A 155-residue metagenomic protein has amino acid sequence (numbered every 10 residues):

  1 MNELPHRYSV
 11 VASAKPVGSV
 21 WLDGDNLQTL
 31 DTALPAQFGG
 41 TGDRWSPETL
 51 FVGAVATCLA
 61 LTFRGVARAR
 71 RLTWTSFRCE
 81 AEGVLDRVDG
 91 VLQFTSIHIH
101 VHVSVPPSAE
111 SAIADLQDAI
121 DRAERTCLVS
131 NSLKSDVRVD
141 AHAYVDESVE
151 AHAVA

Functional and structural regions predicted by a protein language model:
M1-G53, F63-A155: Extended beta-strand/beta-hairpin segments
C58-L59: Alpha-helical metal-binding/catalytic segments enriched in His/Glu/Asp
